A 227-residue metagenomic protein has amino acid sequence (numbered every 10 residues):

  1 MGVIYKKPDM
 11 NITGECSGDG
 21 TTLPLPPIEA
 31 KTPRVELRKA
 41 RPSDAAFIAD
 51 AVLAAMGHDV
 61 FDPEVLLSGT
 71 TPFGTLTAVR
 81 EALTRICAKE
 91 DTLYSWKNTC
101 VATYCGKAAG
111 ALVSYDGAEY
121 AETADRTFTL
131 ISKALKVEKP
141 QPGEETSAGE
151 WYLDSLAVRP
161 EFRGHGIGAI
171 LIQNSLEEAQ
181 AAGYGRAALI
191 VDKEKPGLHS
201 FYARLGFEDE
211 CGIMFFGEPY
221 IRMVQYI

Functional and structural regions predicted by a protein language model:
E36-D50, M56-V65: A short beta-loop-alpha structural element at the N-terminal edge of CoA-dependent acyl/N-acetyltransferase catalytic
M56-C87, N98, S132-K133: Conserved GNAT-fold acetyl-CoA-binding loop/helix
I86-V101, A118-E122, Y152: A short helix-loop-beta-strand connector motif used in the catalytic cores of GNAT acetyltransferases and, in some
V101, K107-D116, Y152, A157: Conserved beta-strand in the GNAT
D116-W151, S155: Conserved acyl-donor/pantetheine-binding loop and adjacent beta-alpha core of acyl/acetyltransferases and related
G149-W151, R163, A179-I190: Conserved GNAT acetyl-CoA-binding A-motif
D154-R163, L189-L198, M214-Y220, Y226: Conserved beta-strand-loop-alpha-helix junction that forms the acyl-donor binding cleft
G164-E178, A203-R204: Conserved acetyl-CoA-binding loop-helix of GNAT-fold acetyltransferases
